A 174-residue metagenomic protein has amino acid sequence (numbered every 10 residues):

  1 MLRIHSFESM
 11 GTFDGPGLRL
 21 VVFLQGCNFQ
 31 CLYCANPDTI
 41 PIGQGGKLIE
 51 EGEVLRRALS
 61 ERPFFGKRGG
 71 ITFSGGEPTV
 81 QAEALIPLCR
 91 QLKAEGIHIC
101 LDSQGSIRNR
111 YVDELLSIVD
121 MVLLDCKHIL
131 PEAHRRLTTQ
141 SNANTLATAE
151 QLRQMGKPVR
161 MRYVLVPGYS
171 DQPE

Functional and structural regions predicted by a protein language model:
M1-P16, R56, P167-E174: Auxiliary Fe-S-binding modules of radical SAM enzymes
M1-R3, E50-G52, C100-S103: A short linear-motif detector with a strong N-terminal bias
S6-E8, T12-I49: Canonical Radical SAM [4Fe-4S] cluster-binding loop centered on the CxxxCxxC motif and its immediate flanking residues
R19, G46, E50, E77-V80 (+1 more regions): Generic, well-ordered alpha-helical segments
P37-I71: Conserved alpha-helical substructure of the radical SAM core
L59-P63, K67-G70, G75, T79-E174: Conserved AdoMet/S-adenosylmethionine-binding subsite of the radical SAM
